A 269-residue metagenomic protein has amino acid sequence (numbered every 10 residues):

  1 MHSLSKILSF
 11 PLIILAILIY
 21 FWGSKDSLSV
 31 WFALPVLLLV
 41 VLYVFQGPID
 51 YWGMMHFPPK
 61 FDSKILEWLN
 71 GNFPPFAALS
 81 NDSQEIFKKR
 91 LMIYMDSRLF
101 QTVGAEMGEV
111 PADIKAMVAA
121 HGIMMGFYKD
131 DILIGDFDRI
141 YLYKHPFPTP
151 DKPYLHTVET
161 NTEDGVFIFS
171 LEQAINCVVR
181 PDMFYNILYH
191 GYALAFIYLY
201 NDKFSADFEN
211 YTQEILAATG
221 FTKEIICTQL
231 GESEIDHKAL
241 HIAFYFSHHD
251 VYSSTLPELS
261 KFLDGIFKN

Functional and structural regions predicted by a protein language model:
M1-A116, A120-I123, N269: N-terminal low-structure segments adjacent to metalloprotease catalytic domains across cellular compartments
H2, S9, A119-G126, F147-T149 (+2 more regions): Metalloprotease/metallohydrolase-associated module, dominated by Zn2+-dependent proteases
S97-F167: Auxiliary, metal-adjacent structural segments of Zn-dependent hydrolase domains
I134, R180-P181, N201-N210: Short acidic alpha-helical/loop segments enriched in Asp/Glu that coordinate divalent cations
K144, L171, F244: Pocket-edge structural micro-motifs
L155-T160, D182-I187, S260: Short intrinsically disordered coil segments
F169-Y189: Short pre-active-site segment immediately N-terminal to the catalytic Zn-binding motif
D182-D202: Active-site recognition of the HExxH zinc-binding catalytic motif
